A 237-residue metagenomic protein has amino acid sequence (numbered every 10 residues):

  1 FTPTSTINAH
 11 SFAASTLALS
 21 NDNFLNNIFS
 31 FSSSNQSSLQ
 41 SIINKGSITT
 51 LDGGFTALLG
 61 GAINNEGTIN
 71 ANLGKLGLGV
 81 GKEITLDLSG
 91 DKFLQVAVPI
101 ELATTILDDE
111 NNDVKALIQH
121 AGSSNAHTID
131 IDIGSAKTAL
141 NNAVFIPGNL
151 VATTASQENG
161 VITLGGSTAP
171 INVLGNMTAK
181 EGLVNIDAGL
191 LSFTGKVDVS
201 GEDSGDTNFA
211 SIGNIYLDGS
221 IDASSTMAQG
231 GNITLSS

Functional and structural regions predicted by a protein language model:
T2-S237: Extracellular and secretory-pathway beta-repeat/beta-biased strand scaffolds
